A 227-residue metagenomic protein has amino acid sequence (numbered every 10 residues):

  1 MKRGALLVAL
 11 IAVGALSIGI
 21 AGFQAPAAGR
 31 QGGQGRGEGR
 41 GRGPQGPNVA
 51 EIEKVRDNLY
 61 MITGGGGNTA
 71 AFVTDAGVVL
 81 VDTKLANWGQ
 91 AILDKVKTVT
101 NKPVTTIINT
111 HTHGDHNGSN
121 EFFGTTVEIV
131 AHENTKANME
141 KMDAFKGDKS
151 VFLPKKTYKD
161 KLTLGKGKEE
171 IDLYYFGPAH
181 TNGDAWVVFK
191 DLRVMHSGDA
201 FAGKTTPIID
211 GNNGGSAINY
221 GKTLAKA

Functional and structural regions predicted by a protein language model:
M1-A5: Positively charged n-region of N-terminal signal peptides that target proteins for export
V8-A21: Bacterial N-terminal signal peptides
I20-N48: Disordered, low-complexity segments in secreted/periplasmic proteins that are enriched in proline
A50, I62, D148, F152-K155 (+1 more regions): Short Gly/Pro-enriched turn/cap motifs at secondary-structure boundaries
A50-K95, A185-F189, V194-D199: Conserved beta-strand hairpin/beta-sheet module of binuclear metal-dependent hydrolase folds, prominently
K54, D94-K166: Active-site HxH/HxHxD metal-binding segment of metal-dependent hydrolases
N58, F72, D82, V96 (+8 more regions): Divalent metal-coordination and catalytic microenvironments
G77-V79, L85-N87, T163, E170-A227: Metallo-beta-lactamase
